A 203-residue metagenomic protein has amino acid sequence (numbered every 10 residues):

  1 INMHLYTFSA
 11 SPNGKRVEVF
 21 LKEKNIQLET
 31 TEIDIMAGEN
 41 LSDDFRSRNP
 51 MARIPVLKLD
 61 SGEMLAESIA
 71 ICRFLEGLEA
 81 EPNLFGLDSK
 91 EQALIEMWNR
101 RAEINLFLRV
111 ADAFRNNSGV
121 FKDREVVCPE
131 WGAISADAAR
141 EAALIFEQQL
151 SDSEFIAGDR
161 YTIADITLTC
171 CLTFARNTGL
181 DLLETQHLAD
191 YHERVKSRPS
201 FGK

Functional and structural regions predicted by a protein language model:
I1-P129, A133: GST-like domain detector, emphasizing the conserved glutathione-binding G-site in the N-terminal thioredoxin-like
K90, N99-S197: GST-like fold's C-terminal all-alpha helical module
P199-K203: Charged/polar, low-hydrophobicity segments characteristic of intrinsically disordered regions and flexible loops
